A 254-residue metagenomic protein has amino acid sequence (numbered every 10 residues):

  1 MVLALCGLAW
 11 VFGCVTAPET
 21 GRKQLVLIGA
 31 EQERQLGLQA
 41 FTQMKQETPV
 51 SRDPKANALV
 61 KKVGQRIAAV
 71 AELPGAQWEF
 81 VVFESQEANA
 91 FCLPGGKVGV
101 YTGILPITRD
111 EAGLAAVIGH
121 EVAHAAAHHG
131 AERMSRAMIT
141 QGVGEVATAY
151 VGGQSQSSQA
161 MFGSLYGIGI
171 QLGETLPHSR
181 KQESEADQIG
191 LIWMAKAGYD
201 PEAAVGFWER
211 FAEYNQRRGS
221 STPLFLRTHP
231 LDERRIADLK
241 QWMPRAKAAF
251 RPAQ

Functional and structural regions predicted by a protein language model:
V2, W10-Q254: A Zn2+-metalloprotease active-site environment signal
